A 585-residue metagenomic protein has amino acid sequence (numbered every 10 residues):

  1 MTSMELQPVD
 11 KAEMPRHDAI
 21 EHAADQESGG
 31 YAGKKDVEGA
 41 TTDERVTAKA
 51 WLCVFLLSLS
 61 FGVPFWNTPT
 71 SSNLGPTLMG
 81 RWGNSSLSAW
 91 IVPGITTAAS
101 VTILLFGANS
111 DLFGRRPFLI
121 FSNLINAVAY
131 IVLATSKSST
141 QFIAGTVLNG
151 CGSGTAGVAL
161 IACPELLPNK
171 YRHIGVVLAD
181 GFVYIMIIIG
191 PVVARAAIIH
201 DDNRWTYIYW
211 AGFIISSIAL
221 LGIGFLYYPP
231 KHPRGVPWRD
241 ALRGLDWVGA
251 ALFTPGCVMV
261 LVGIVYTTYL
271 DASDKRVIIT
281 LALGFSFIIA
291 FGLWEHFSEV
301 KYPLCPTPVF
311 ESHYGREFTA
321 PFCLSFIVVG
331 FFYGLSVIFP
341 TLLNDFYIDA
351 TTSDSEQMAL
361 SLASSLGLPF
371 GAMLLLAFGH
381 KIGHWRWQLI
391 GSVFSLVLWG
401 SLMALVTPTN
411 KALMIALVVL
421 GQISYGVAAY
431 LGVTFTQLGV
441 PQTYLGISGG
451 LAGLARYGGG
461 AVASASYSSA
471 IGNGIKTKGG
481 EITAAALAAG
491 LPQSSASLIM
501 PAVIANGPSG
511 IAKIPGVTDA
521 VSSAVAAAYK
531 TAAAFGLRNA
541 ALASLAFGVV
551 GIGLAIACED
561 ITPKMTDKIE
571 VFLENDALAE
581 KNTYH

Functional and structural regions predicted by a protein language model:
M1-N67, S71: Cytosolic juxtamembrane N-terminal segment immediately preceding the first transmembrane helix of multi-pass
M1-Y31, V503-H585: Transmembrane-helix exit segments and adjacent C-terminal regions of multi-pass membrane proteins
A48-F106, T155-A156, G190-P191, L335-P340 (+1 more regions): Extracytoplasmic
L56-L59, W66, S71-T77, G83 (+3 more regions): Transmembrane core module of solute transporters
I103-V248: Helix-loop-helix hairpins in multi-pass membrane proteins, especially solute transporters
T135-G145, A404-V418, G474-T483: Helix-loop junctions at membrane interfaces in 12-TM secondary transporters
N169, F182, I189, A194-A196 (+3 more regions): Small-residue-rich alpha-helical segments with characteristic i,i+4
D202-T319, C323: Hydrophobic transmembrane-helix bundles of small-molecule transporters
